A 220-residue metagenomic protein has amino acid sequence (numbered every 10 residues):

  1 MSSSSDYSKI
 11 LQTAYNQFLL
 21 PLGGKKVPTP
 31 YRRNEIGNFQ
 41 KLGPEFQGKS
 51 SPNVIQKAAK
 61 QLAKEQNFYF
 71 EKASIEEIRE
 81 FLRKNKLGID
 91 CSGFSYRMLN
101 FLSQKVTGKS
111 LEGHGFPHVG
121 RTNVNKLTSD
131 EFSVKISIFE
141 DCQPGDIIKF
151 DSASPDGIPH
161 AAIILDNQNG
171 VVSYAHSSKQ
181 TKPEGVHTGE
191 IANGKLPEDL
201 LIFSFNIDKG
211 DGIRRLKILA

Functional and structural regions predicted by a protein language model:
M1-K105: N-terminal capping segments
T29-Y31, H118, E198: Generic low-complexity segments that are intrinsically disordered, proline-rich and/or Lys/Arg-biased
E35, K41, F46, L111-G113 (+7 more regions): Intrinsically disordered, low-complexity segments enriched in small/polar residues
S51, T107, N123, T188-E190: Alpha-helix initiation/capping motif
C91, V124-K126, E131, S152 (+3 more regions): Short linear motifs in intrinsically disordered/low-complexity regions
V106-K182: ...with weaker cross-activation on analogous glycine-rich loops/strands in unrelated enzymes
S177, V186-A220: Low-complexity, Gly/Ser/Thr/Pro-rich intrinsically disordered linker/tail segments
